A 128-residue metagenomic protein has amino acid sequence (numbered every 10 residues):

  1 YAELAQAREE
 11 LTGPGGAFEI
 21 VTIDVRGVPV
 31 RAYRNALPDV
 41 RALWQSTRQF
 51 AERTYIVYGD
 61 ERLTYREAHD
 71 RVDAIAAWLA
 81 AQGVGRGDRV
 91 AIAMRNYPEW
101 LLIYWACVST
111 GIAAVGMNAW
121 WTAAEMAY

Functional and structural regions predicted by a protein language model:
Y1-L4, V21: AMP-binding adenylation
E3-G16, R34-Y55, D70, A74: A short N-terminal helical cap/helix-turn-helix that marks the beginning of AMP-binding/adenylate-forming
V21-R31: Short, contiguous pre-domain boundary segments
N35, E52-V108, T122-A127: Conserved AMP-binding/adenylate-forming core of the ANL superfamily
G111: Structured binding elements
M117-A119: Short beta->alpha connector loops at strand-helix junctions that form conserved, small/polar/Pro-enriched
